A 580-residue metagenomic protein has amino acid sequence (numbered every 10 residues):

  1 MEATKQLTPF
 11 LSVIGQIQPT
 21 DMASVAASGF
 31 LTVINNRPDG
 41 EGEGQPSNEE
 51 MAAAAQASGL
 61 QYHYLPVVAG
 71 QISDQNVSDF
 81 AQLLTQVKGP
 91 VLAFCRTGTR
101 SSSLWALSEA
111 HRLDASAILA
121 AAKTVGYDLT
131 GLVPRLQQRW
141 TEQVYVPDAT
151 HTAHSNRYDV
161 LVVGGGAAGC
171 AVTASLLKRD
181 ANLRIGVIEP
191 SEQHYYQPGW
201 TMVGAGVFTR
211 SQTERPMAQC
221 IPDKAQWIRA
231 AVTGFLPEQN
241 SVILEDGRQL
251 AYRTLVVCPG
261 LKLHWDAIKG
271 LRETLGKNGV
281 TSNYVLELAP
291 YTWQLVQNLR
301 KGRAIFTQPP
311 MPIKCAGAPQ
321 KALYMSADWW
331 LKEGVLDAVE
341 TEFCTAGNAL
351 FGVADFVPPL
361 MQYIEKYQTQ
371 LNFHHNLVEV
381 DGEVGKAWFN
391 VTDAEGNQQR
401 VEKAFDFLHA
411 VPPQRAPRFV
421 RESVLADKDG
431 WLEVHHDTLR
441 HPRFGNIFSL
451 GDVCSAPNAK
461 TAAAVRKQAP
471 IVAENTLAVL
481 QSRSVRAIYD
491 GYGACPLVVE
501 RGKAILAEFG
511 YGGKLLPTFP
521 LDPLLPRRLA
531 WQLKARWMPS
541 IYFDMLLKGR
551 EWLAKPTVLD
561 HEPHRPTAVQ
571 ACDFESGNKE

Functional and structural regions predicted by a protein language model:
M1-V91, A106-T152: Cys-dependent protein tyrosine phosphatase-like superfamily
T152-Q226, P310-A354, V569-K579: Beta1-alpha1 glycine-rich phosphate/pyrophosphate-binding loop at the start of Rossmann-like nucleotide-binding domains
N156-R157, I228-G334, E395-Q398, H409: FAD-binding core/adjacent interface of flavoenzyme oxidoreductases
A225-F235, V242, L250, L331-D429 (+1 more regions): A Rossmann-like FAD-binding core segment of flavoenzymes
R272-R300, A404-K467: FAD-site-proximal beta/loop scaffold in flavoenzymes
L450-V499: A conserved FAD-binding loop/helix module that cradles the flavin
L506-E580: C-terminal auxiliary extensions adjacent to catalytic cores
